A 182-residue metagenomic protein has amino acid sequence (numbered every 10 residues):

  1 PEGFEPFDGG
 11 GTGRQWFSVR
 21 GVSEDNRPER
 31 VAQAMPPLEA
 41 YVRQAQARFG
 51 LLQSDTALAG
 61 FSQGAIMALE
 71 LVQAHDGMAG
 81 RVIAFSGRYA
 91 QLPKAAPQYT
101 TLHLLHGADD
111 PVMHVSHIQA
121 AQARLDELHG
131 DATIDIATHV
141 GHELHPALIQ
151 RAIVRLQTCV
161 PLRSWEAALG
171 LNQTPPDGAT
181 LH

Functional and structural regions predicted by a protein language model:
P1-L51: Serine-hydrolase catalytic machinery in alpha/beta-hydrolase-like enzymes
E2, A59, I83-S86, L105 (+1 more regions): Alpha/beta-hydrolase-fold catalytic nucleophile elbow
G3-F7, Y89, G141: Alpha/beta-hydrolase active-site loop signature
G10-V19, G87-H103: Flexible "cap/lid" loop of the alpha/beta hydrolase fold
S54-Y99: Primarily recognizes the serine-hydrolase "nucleophile elbow" in alpha/beta-hydrolase and SGNH/GDSL folds
T56, L102, D131-A132: Hydrophobic anchor at the start of a short beta-strand that flanks the dinucleotide cofactor-binding loop
H103-H106, D110: Short beta-strand/loop motif that positions the catalytic acidic residue of the alpha/beta-hydrolase fold
S116-H182: C-terminal catalytic histidine-bearing segment of alpha/beta-hydrolase fold enzymes
